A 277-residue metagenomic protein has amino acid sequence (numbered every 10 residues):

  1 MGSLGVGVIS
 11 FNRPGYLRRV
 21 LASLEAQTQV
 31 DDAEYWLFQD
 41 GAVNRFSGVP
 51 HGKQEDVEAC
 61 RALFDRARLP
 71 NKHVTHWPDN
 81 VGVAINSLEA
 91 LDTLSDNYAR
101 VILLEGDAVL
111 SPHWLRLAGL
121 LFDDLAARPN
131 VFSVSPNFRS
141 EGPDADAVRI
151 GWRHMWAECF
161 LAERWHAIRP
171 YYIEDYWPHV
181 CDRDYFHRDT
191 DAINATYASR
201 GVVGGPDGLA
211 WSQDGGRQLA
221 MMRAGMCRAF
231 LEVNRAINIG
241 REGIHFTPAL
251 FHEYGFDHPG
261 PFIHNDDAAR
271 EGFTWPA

Functional and structural regions predicted by a protein language model:
M1-L103, A108-A277: An acidic/histidine-cluster motif and surrounding catalytic segment that typifies divalent-metal-assisted enzyme active
